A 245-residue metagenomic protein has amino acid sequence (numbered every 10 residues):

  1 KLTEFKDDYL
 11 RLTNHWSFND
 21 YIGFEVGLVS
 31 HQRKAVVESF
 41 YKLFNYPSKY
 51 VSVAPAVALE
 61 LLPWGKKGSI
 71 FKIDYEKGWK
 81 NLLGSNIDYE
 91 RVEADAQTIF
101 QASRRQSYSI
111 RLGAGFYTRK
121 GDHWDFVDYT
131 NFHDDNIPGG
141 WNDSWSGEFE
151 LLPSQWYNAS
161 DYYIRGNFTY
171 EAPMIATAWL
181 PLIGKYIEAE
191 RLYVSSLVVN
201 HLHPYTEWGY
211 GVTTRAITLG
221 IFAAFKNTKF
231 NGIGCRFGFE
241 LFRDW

Functional and structural regions predicted by a protein language model:
K1, W64-T177: C-terminal outer-membrane beta-barrel translocator/porin domains of Gram-negative envelope proteins and their
K1-R104, R191-Y193: Transmembrane beta-strand segments of outer-membrane beta-barrel domains in Gram-negative and organellar OMPs
K1-S17, H31-Y46, I110-P153, I221-W245: Outer-membrane beta-barrel translocator/channel fold
E4-L10, P47-P55, N86-V92, Q106 (+4 more regions): Residues that define the transmembrane beta-barrel architecture of outer-membrane proteins
L12-W16, L28, V57-L61, A94-T98 (+6 more regions): Residues on the lipid-exposed face of transmembrane beta-strands in outer-membrane beta-barrel proteins
F18-F24, K66-F71, E90, R104-I110 (+5 more regions): Outer-envelope beta-barrel architecture signal
D20-V26, K34, L62-S69, A102-Y108 (+4 more regions): Repeated loop/turn-to-beta-strand initiation elements of outer-membrane beta-barrel proteins
A178-I187: Short helix/loop segment immediately N-terminal to the Walker
